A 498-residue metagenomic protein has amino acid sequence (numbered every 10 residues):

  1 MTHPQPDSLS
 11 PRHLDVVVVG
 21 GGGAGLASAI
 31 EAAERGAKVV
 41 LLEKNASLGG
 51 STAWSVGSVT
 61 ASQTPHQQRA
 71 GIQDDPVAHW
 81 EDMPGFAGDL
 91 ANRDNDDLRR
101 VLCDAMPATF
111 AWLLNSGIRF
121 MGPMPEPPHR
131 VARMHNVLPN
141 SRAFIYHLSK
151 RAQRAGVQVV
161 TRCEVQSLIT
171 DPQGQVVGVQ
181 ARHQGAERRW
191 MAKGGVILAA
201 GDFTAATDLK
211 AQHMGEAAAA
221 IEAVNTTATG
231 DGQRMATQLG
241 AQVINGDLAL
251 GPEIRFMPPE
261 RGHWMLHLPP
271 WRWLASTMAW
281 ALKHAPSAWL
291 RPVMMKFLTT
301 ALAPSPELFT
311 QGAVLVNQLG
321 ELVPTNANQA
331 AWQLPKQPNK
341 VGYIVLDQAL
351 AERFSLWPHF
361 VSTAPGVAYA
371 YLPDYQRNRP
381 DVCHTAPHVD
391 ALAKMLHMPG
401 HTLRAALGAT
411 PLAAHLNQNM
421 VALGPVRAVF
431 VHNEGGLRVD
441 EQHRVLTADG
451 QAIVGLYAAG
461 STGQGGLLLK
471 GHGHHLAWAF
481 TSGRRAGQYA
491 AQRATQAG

Functional and structural regions predicted by a protein language model:
M1-V16, E34, T495: Extreme N-terminal leader/targeting segments of oxidoreductases
H3-S8, K38, K44-Q158, L315 (+1 more regions): Conserved N-terminal/central alpha/beta ligand/cofactor-binding core
V16-L41: N-terminal Rossmann-like FAD-binding beta1-loop-alpha1 element of flavoenzymes
L48, L98-R188, K193, F203-L209 (+4 more regions): Conserved redox-cofactor binding core of oxidoreductases
W190-W273, L476, R485, Y489: Glycine-rich loop(s) and the adjacent beta-strand/alpha-helix scaffold that form part
T229, Q233-M398: An anion/pyrophosphate-binding glycine-rich loop and adjacent beta-alpha core in soluble alpha-beta enzymes
P252-F256, N328-W332, F430-V431, S461-A477: Glycine-rich phosphate/pyrophosphate-binding beta-alpha loops
M398-G466, K470: A glycine-rich dinucleotide-binding beta-alpha-beta segment and adjacent secondary-structure elements that constitute
